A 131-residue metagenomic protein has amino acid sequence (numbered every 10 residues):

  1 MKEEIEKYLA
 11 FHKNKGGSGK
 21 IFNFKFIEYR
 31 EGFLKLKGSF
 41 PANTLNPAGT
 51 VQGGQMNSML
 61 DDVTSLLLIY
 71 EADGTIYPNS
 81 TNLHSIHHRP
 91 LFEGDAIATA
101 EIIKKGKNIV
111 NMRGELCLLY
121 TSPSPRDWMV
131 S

Functional and structural regions predicted by a protein language model:
M1-K37, A42: Non-catalytic linker/capping segments at the edges of enzyme domains
G16, T50, T75-Y77, F92 (+1 more regions): A generic structural micro-feature
K20-F22, G32-L34, Y77-L83, G94 (+1 more regions): A generic structural signal for short beta-strands and their flanking turns/coil linkers
A42-S65: Hot-dog-fold acyl-thioester-processing enzymes
L67-I97, I102: Hydrophobic beta-strand-centered segment that forms part of the acyl-chain substrate-binding groove
H88-R113, C117-S122: Beta-rich strand-turn-strand
Y120-S131: Single conserved hydrophobic/aromatic residue that forms the stacking wall/gate of nucleotide- or nucleobase-binding
